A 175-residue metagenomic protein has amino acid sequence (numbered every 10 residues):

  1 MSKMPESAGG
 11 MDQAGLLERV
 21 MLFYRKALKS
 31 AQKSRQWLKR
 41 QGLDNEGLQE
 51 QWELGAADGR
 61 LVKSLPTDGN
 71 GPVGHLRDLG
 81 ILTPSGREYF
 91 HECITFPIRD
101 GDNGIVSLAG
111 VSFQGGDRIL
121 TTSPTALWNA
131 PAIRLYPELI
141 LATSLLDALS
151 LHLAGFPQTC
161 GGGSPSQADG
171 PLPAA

Functional and structural regions predicted by a protein language model:
M1-S7, L16-L17, D58-A175: Phosphate-handling DNA/RNA-contact segment within nucleic-acid enzymes
M1-W37: Conserved active-site segments centered on acidic
G10-R19, W37-A57: Conserved alpha/beta enzyme-core scaffolds, especially Rossmann-like or related mixed alpha/beta domains that build
V20, Y24-A27, Q41, L65 (+1 more regions): Generic structural signal for hydrophobic core residues of well-folded globular domains
R25-Q32, E46, V73-G74, P84: Residue-level signal for secondary-structure boundary elements
A31-Q36, G42, N70, L145: A generic alpha-helix surface/boundary motif
